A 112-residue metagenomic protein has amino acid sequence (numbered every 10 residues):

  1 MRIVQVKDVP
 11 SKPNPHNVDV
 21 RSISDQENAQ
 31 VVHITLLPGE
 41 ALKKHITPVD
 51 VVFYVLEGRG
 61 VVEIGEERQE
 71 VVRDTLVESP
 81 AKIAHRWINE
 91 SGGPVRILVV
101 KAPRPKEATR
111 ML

Functional and structural regions predicted by a protein language model:
M1-N28, V77-E78, A108-L112: A short, N-terminal "cap"/entry segment at the start of jelly-roll beta-barrel domains of the cupin/DSBH fold
V32-T47, A81: Conserved short histidine dyad/triad with adjacent acidic residue
T35-L37, T47-V62, V100: Short, conserved beta-strand element in jelly-roll/cupin
L42-K44, V62-E63, S79, H85-S91: Short beta-strand His + acidic residue motifs that chelate non-heme Fe in jelly-roll/DSBH and cupin folds
R59-V61, R68, A84, P94: Structural motif
E67-A81: Short acidic-glycine-tyrosine-enriched beta hairpin
A81-K106: Ligand-binding loop in jelly-roll beta-barrel domains
